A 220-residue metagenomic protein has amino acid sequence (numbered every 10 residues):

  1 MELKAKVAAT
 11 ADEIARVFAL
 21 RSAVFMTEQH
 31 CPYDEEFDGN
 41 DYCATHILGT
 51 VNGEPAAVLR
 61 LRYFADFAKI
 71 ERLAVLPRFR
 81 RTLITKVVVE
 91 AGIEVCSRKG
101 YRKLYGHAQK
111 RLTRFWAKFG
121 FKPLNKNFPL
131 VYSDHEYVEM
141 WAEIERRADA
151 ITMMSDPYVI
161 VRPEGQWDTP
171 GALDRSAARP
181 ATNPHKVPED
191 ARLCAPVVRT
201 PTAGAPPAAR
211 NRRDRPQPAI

Functional and structural regions predicted by a protein language model:
E2-V17: A short beta-loop-alpha structural element at the N-terminal edge of CoA-dependent acyl/N-acetyltransferase catalytic
I14, F18, P32-R78: A conserved beta-strand-loop-helix scaffold within acyl/acetyltransferase catalytic domains
L20-P32: Helix-loop element at the rim of GNAT/NAT acetyltransferase active sites that forms part of the acceptor-substrate
A65-F67, K103, H135-Y137: A generic structural signal for beta-strand entry/edge sites
V75, R81-E94: Conserved acetyl-CoA-binding loop-helix of GNAT-fold acetyltransferases
E94-Q109: Conserved GNAT acetyl-CoA-binding A-motif
S97, K110-I220: Terminal substrate-recognition subdomain of acyl/acetyltransferases
